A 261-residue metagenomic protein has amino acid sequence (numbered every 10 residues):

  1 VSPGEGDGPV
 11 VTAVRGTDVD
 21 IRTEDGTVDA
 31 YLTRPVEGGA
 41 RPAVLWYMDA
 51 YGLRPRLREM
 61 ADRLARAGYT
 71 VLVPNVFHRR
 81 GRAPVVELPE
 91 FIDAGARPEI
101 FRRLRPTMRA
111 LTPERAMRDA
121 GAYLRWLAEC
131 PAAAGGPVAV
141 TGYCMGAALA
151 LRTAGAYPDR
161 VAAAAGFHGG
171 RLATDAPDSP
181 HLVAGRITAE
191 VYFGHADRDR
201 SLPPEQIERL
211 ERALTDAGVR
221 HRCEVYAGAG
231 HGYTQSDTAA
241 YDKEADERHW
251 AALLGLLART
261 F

Functional and structural regions predicted by a protein language model:
V1-F261: N-terminal cap/leader regions of alpha/beta-hydrolase-fold enzymes, predominantly small-molecule hydrolases
